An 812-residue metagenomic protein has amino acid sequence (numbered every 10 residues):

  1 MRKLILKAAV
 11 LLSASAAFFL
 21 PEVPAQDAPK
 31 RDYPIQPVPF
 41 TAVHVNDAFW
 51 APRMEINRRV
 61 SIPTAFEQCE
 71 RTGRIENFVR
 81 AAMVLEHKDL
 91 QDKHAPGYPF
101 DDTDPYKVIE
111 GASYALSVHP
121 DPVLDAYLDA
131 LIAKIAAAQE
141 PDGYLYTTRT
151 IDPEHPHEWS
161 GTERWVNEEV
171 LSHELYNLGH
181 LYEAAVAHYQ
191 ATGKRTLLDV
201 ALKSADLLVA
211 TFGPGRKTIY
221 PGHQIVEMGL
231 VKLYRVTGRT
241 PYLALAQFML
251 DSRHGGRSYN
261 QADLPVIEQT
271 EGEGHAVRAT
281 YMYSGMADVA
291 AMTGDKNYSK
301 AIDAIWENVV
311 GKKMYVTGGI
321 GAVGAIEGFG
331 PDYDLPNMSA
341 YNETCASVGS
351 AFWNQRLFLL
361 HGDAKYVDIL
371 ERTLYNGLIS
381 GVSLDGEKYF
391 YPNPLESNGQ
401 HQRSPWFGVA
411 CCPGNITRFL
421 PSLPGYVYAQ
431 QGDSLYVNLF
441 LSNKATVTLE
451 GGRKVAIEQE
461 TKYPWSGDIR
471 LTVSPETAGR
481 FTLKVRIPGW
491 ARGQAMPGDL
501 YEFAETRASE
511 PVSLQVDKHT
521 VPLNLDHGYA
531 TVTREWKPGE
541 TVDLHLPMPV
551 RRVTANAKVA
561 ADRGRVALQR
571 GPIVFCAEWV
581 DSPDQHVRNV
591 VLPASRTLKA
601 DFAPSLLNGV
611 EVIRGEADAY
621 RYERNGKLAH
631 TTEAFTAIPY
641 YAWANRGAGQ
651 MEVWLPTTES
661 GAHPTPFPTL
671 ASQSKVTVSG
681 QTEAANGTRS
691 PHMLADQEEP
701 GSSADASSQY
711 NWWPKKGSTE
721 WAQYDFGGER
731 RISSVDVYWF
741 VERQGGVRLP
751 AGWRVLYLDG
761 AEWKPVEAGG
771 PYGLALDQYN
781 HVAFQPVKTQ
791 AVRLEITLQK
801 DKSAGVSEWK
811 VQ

Functional and structural regions predicted by a protein language model:
A8-F18: Bacterial N-terminal signal peptides
A28-P122, A126, P156-A191, Q224-P241 (+3 more regions): Aromatic (Trp/Tyr) and acidic
L124-T147, N297-V310: Carboxylate/His-rich catalytic cores and anion/metal-binding grooves
I151-S172, L198, K203-I219: Asp-box/WD-like beta-propeller blade repeats and closely related beta-sheet repeat scaffolds
Y220, T665-F667, S702-Q812: Aromatic, loop-rich ligand-recognition surfaces of beta-strand-rich domains
I302, D368-N376, G381-T472, R492-V516 (+6 more regions): C-terminal beta-rich recognition modules with glycine/proline-rich loops and embedded aromatic residues
P664-S702: Predominantly extracellular/luminal regions of secreted and cell-surface proteins, especially disulfide-bonded
